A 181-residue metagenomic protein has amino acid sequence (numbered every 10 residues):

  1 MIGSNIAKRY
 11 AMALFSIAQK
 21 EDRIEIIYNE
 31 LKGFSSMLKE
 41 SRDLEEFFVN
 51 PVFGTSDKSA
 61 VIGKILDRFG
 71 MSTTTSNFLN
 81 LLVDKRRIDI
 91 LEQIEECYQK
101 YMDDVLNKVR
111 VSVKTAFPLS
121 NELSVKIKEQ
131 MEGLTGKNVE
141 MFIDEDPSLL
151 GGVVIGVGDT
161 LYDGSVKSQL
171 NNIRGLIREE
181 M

Functional and structural regions predicted by a protein language model:
M1-M181: Elongated, mostly alpha-helical coiled-coil "stalk/stator" tethers of large membrane protein machines
